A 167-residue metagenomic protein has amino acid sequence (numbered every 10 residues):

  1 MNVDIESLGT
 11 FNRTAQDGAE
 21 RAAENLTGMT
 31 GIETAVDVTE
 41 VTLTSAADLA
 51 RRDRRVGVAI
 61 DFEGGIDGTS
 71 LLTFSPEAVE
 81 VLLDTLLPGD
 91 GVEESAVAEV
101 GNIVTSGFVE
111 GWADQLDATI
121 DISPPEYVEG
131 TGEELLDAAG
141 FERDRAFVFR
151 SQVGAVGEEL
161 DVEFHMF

Functional and structural regions predicted by a protein language model:
N2-F167: Composition-driven recognition of glycine/serine/threonine/acidic- and proline-rich low-complexity segments and repeats
